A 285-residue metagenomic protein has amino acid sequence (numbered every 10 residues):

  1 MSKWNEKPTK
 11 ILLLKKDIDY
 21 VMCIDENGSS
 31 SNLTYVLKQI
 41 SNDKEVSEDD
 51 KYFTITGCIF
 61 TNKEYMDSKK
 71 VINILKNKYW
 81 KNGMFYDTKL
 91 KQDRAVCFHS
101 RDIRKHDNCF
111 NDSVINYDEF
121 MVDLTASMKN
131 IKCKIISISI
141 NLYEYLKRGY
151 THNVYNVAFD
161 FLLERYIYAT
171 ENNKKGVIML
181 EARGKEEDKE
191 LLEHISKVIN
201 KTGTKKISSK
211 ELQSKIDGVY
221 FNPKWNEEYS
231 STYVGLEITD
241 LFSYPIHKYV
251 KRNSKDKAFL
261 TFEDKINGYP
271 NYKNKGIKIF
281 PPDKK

Functional and structural regions predicted by a protein language model:
M1-K285: Phosphate-ester processing/binding pockets and catalytic centers
